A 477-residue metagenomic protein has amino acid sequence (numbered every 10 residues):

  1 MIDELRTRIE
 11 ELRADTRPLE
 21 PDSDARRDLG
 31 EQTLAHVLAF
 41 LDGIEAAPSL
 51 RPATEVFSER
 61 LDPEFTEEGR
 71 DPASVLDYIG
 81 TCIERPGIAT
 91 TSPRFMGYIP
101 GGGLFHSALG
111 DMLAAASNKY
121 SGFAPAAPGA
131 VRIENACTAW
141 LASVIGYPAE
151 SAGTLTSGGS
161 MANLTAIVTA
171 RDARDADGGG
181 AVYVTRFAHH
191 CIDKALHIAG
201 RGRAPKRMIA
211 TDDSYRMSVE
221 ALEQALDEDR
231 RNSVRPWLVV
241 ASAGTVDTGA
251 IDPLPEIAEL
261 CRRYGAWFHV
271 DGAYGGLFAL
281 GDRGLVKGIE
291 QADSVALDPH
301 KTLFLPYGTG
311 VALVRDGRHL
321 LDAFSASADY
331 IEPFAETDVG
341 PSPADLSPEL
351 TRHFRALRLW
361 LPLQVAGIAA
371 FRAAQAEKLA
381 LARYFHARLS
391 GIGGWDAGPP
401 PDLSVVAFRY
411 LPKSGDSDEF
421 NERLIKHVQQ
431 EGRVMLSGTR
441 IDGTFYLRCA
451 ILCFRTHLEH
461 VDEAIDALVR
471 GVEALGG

Functional and structural regions predicted by a protein language model:
I2-E150, K426-Q430, V434, F445 (+3 more regions): N-terminal entrance/gating region of PLP-dependent enzymes' catalytic architecture
A126, A130-V131, G153-S160, Y183-R186 (+2 more regions): Active-site nucleophile and cofactor-binding loops and adjacent substrate-binding regions of central metabolic enzymes
L141-T165, R207-A210: Short loop-beta-helix segment that forms the pyridoxal 5′-phosphate
A149-E150, P399-S404, R440-Y446: Short Gly/Ser/Thr- and Asp/Glu-enriched loop/turn motifs at secondary-structure junctions
M161-D322: Conserved PLP-enzyme active-site core in the AAT-like
T245, L285-S390: Active-site C-terminal subdomain of aminotransferase-like
L363, A407-D416, R433-D462: Conserved PLP-binding active-site segment of the aspartate aminotransferase-like
D396-V428: Conserved PLP-binding catalytic core of the aspartate aminotransferase-like
